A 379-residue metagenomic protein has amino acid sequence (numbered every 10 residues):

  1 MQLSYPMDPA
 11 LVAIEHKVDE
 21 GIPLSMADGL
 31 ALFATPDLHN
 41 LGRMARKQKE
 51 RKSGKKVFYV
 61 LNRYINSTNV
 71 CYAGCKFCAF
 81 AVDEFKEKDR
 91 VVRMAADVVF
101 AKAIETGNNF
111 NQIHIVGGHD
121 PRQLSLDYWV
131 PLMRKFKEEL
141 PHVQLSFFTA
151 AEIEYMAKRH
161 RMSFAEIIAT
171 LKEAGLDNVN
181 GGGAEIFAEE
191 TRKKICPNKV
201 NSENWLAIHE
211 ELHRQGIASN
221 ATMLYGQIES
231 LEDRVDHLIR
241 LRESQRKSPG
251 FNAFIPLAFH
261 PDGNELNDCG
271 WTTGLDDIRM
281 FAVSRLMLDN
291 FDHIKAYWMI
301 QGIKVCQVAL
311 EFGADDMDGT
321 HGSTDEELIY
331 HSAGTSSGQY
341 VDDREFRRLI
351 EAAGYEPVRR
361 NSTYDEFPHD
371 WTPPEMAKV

Functional and structural regions predicted by a protein language model:
M1-D37, Q245-V379: Auxiliary Fe-S-binding modules of radical SAM enzymes
G21, A45, C75, I115 (+5 more regions): Conserved, mostly hydrophobic/aromatic
N40-E84, V91-V116, V179: N-terminal pre-triad scaffold of radical SAM enzymes
N62-R63, E87-K88, H114-L126, E189 (+2 more regions): Glycine-rich, proline-tolerant flexible connector loops at the mouths of alpha/beta enzymes
C75, Q112, V130-M223: Radical SAM/AdoMet-radical enzyme domain recognition
F100-A103, W129-R134, I168-A169, L206-H209 (+5 more regions): Generic structural signal for well-ordered alpha-helices, preferentially at hydrophobic/aromatic core positions
I113, G118-Q123, L145-M156, F187-E189 (+4 more regions): Conserved strand-turn element in the central/C-terminal portion of the radical SAM core barrel that lines
S163-I167, I228-R242, Q301-F312: Catalytic cores of alpha/beta
